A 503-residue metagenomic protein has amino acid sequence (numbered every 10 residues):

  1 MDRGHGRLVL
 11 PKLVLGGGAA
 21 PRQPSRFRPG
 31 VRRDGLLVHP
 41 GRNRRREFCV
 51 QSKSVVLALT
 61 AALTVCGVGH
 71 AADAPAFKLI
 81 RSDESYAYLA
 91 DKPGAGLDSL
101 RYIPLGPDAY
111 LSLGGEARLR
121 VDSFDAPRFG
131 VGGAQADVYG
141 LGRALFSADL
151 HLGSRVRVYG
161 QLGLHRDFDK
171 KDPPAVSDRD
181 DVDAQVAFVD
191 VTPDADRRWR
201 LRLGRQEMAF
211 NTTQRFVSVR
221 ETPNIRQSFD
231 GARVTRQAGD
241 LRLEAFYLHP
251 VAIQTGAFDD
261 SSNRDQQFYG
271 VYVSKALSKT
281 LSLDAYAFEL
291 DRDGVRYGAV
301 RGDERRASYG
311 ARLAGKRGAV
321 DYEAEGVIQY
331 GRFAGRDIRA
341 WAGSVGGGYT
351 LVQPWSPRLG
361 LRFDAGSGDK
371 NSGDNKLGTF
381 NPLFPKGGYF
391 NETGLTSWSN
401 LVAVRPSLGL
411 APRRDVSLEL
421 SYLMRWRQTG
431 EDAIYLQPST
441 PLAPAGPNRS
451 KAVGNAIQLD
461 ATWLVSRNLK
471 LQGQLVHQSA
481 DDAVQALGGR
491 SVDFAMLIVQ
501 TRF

Functional and structural regions predicted by a protein language model:
R46-L59, L63, G67-D137, V176 (+4 more regions): N-terminal periplasmic/intermembrane-space "pro-region" immediately following the signal or transit peptide
D73-G94, G298-A299, E325-G326, R336-P447: Extracellular/periplasmic loop regions
L100-I103, L145-S147, F188-D190, R233-T235 (+6 more regions): Outer-membrane beta-barrel architecture
G115-S123, G160-L164, L203-E207, A245-H249 (+6 more regions): Transmembrane beta-barrel strands of outer-membrane/channel proteins
S123-G142, L150-R197, F210-V219, G256 (+5 more regions): Surface-exposed loop and membrane-interface regions of Gram-negative outer-membrane beta-barrel proteins
G130-A134, A175-D180, S218-T222, D260-D265 (+4 more regions): Flexible, surface-exposed loop regions and adjacent strand-edge segments of Gram-negative outer-membrane beta-barrel
A195-L201, F216-G373, A411, P444-P447 (+2 more regions): Signature for the C-terminal beta-barrel architecture of outer-membrane proteins
S466-I498, R502: Predominantly the C-terminal beta-signal and adjacent terminal strand-loop region of outer-membrane beta-barrel
